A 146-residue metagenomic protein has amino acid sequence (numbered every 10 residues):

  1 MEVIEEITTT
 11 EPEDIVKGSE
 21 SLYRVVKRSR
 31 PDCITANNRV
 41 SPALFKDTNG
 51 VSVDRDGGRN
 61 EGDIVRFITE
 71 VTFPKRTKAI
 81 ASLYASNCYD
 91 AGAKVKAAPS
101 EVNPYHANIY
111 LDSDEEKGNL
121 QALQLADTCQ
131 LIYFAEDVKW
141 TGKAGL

Functional and structural regions predicted by a protein language model:
M1-S21, D32-T35, V40-L146: Conserved NAD+-utilizing ADP-ribose enzyme module
K27-R28: Amphipathic, membrane-active segments
